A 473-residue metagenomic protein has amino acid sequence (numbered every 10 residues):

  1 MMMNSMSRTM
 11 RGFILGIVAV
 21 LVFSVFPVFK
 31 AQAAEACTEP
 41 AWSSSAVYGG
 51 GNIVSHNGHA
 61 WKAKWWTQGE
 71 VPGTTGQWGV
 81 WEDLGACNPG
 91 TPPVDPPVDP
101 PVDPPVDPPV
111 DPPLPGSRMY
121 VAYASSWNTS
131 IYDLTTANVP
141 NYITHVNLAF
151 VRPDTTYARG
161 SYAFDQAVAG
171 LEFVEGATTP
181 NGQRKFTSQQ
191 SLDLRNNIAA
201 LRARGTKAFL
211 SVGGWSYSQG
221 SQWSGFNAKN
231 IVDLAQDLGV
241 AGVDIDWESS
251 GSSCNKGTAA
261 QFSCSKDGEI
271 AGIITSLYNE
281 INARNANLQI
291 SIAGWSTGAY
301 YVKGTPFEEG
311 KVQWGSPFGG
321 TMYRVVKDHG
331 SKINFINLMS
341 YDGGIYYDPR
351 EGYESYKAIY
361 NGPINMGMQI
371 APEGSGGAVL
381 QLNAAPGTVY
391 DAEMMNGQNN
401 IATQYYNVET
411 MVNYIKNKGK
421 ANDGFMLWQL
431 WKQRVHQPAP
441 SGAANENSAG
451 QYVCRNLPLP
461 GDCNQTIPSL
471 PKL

Functional and structural regions predicted by a protein language model:
M3-L15: Bacterial N-terminal signal peptides that target proteins for export
V22-A31: C-terminal segment of classical bacterial N-terminal signal peptides
A31-P96: Tryptophan-rich substrate-binding surfaces of secreted polymer-degrading and adhesive proteins
G51, V146, L210, I245 (+3 more regions): Conserved, mostly hydrophobic/aromatic
C87-P113: Ser/Thr/Gly/Pro-rich low-complexity, disordered linker/stalk segments of secreted and cell-surface proteins
P113-N230, M339-Y356, P363, Q369-P372 (+8 more regions): Glycan-recognition patch characteristic of GH18 chitinases/ENGases and related GlcNAc/peptidoglycan-binding proteins
L148-V151, T155, A241-V243, W247-G251 (+1 more regions): Aromatic- and acid-rich polysaccharide-binding/catalytic face of secreted or lumenal carbohydrate-active enzymes
S218-K311, P349, H436-Q451: Active-site cleft segment of glycoside hydrolase catalytic domains centered on the general acid/base Glu
